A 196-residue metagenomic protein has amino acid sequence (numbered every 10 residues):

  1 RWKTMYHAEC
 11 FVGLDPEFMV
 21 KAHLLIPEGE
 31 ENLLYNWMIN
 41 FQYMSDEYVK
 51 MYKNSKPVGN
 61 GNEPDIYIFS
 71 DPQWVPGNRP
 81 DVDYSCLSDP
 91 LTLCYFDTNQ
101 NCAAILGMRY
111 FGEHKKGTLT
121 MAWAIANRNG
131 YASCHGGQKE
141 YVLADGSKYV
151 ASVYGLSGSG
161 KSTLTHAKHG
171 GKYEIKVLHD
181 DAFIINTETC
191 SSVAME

Functional and structural regions predicted by a protein language model:
R1-V150, I185-E196: A noncatalytic interaction/capping subdomain that flanks phosphate/NTP-handling catalytic cores
Y141-Y173, V177-L178: Glycine-rich phosphate-binding P-loop
Y173-C190: Short beta-strand-centered segment that lines the nucleotide-binding/catalytic pocket of NTP-utilizing
